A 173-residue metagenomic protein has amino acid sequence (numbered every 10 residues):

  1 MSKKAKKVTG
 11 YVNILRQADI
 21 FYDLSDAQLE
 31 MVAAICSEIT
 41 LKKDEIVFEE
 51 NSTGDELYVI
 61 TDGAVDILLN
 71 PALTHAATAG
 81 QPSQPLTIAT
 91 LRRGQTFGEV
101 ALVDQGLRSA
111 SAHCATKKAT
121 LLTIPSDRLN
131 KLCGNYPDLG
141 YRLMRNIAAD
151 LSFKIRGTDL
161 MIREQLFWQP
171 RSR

Functional and structural regions predicted by a protein language model:
M1-R173: Cytosolic regulatory regions built on CNB/CRP/Popeye-like sensor folds
